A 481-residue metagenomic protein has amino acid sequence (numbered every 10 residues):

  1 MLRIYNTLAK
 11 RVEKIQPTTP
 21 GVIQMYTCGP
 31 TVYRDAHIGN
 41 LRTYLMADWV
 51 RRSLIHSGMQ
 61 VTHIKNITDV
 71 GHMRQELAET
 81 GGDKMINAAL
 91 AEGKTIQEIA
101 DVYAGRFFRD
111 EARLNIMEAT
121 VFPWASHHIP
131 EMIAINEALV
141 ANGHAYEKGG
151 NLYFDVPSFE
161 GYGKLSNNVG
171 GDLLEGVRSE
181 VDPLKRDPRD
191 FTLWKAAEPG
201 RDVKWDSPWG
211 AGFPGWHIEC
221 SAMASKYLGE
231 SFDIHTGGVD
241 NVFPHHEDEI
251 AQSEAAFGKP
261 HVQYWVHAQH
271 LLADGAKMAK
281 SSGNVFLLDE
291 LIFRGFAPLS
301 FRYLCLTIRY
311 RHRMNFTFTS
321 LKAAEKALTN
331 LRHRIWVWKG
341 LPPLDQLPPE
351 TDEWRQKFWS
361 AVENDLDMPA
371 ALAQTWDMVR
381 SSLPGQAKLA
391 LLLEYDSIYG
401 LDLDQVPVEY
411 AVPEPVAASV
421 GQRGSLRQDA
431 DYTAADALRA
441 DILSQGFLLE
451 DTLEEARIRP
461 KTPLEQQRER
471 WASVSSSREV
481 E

Functional and structural regions predicted by a protein language model:
M1-Y33, D48, F108-R109, I129-V337: Alpha-helical recognition segments enriched in aromatics with Gly/Pro capping that present substrate-recognition
A9, T18-N115: N-terminal, positively charged nucleic-acid-binding surface of large information/translation enzymes
R11-I23, L77-G81, I458-S476: Accessory recognition modules or surfaces
I55, V140, L443: Anion (oxyanion) recognition and catalysis
Q60-T62, G143-G149, S382, L448-E450: Short, well-structured beta-strand/strand-turn elements
I64-H72, A100-F107, M117-M132, G150-F159: Short, glycine/charge-rich beta-strand/loop segments that flank catalytic centers and engage negatively charged groups
N87-I96, T120-S126, G238: The substrate-binding groove and active-site-proximal loops of carbohydrate-active enzymes, especially glycoside
K277-K280, N284-E481: Structural preference for alpha-helix termini/caps and helix-kink/transition segments
